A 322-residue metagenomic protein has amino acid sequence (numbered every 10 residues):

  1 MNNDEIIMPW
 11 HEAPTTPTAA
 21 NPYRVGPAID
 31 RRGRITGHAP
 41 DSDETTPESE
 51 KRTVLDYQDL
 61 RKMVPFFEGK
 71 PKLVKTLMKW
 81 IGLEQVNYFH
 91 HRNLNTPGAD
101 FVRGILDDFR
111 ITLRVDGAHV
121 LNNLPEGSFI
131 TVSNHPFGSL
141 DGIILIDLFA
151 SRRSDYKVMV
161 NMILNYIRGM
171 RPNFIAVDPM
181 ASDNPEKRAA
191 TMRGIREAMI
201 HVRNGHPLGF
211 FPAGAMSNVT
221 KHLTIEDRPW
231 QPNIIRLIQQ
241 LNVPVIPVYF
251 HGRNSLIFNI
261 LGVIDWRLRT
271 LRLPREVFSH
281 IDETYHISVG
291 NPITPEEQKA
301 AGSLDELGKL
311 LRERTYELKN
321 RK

Functional and structural regions predicted by a protein language model:
N2-V132, G142-I144, S151-D155, R171-P172: Membrane-anchoring hydrophobic helices of lipid-metabolizing enzymes
N3, I7-H11, R52-L55, A189-K322: Non-catalytic C-terminal accessory region of glycerolipid acyltransferases and related lyso-lipid remodeling enzymes
L106-T112, H135, D183-A189, L223-T224: Short, flexible loop segments at the rims of nucleotide/cofactor-binding pockets, characterized by
I130-V132, A176, G209-F211: Structural motif
H135-S139, M216-S217: Gly/Ser/Thr-rich loops at beta-strand to alpha-helix junctions that form or flank small-molecule/cofactor-binding
L140, I144-D147, N233-R236: Short amphipathic alpha-helical face segments that pack within enzyme cores and frequently flank/anchor catalytic
D147-A150, E226-R228: Glycine-rich, phosphate-binding/catalytic loops in enzymes
A150, D155-T191, I195-R196: Conserved nucleotide-cofactor-binding alpha/beta core module
